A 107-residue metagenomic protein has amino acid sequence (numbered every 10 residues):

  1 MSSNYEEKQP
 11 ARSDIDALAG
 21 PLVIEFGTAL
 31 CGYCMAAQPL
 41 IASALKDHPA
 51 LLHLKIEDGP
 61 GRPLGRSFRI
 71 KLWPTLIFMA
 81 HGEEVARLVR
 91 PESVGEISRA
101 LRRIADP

Functional and structural regions predicted by a protein language model:
M1-D14: N-terminal "domain-start" segment that seeds a small globular fold
M1-N4, K46, P107: N-terminal targeting signals for export/organelle localization
S2-S3, A50, S67-F68: Chalcogenol-based redox active-site neighborhoods
A11-A44: Local sequence-structure signature of Cys/Sec-based thiol-disulfide redox active-site neighborhoods
R12, R62-G65: Short hydrophobic/charged patches on amphipathic alpha-helices used for structural packing and interfaces
F26, A42, P49-P63: Thiol-based oxidoreductase modules, predominantly thioredoxin-like and allied folds used for disulfide exchange
F68-I77: Structural micro-motif
I77-P107: Non-catalytic, surface beta->alpha helical segment in thiol-disulfide oxidoreductase systems
